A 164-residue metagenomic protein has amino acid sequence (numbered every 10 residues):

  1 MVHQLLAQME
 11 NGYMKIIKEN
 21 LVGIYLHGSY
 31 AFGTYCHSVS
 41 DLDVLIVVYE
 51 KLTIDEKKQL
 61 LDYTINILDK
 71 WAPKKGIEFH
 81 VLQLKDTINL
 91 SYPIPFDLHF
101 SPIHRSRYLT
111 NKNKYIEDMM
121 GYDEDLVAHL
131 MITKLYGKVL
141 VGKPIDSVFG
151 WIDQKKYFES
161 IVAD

Functional and structural regions predicted by a protein language model:
M1-L5, T34-S38, V148-I152: Short low-complexity stretches enriched in small and charged residues
M1-Y25, E56: Helical scaffold of the NTase/Pol beta-like nucleotidyltransferase catalytic core
V2, V22-G23, S38, L45 (+1 more regions): A generic structural signal for ordered alpha-helices
E10, M14, L61-L68: Short, well-ordered alpha-helical packing segments
N11-I16, L45-K51, F96-S101: A generic short-segment signal for beta-strand/edge and adjacent turn/coil regions
M14-K18, G33-S38, D69: Short secondary-structure boundary/capping segments within folded domains
G28, F32-Q59, G76-V81: Catalytic metal-binding acidic patch
K57, I65-D164: Conserved NTP/Mg2+-binding pocket subregion across the NTase superfamily
